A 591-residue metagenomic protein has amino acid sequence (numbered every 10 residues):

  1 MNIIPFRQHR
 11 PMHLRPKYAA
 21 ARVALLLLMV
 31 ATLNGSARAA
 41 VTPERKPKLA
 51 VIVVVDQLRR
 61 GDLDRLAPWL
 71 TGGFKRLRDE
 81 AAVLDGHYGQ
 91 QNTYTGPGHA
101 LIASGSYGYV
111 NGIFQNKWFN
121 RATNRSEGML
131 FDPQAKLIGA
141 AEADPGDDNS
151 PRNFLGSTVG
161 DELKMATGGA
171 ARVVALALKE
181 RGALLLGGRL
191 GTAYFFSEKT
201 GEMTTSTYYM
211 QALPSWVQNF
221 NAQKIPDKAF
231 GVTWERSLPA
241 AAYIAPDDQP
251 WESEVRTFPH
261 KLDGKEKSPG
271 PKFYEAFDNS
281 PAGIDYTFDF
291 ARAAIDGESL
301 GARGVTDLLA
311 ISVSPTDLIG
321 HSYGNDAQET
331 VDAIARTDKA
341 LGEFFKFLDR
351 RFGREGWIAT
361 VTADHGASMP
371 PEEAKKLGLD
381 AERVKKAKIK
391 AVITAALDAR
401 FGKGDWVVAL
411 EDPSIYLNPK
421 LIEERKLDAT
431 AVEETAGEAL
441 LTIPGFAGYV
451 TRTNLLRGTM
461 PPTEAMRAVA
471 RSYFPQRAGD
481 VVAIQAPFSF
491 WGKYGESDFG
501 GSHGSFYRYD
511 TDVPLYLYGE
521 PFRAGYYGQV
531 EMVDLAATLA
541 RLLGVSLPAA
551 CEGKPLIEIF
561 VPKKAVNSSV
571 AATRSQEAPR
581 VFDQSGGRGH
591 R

Functional and structural regions predicted by a protein language model:
A40-A82: Active-site-proximal N-terminal segment of extracellular/periplasmic enzymes that hydrolyze or transfer
V55, D85, N92, N116-D148 (+8 more regions): Secreted, luminal/periplasmic, and some membrane-associated catalytic domains that remodel anionic oxygen-ester
D62-L63, F277-R303, T316-W357, E434-A439 (+1 more regions): A long, amphipathic alpha-helix that forms part of the scaffold/cap immediately adjacent to metal-dependent active
D64-N111, R172-L176: Short, structured active-site-proximal loop/turn typified by the sulfatase FGly-forming signature C/S-X-P-X-R
A170-A177, A183-L186, I284-L318, V482-A483: Active-site regions of oxyanion-processing enzymes, predominantly non-cytosolic
L184-A193, L262-N279, A302-T337, K375: Active-site His/acidic residue clusters
I225-I295: Long, low-complexity, polar/charged, intrinsically disordered or flexibly structured peripheral segments
V384-L427, G500-L543, I557-K564: Substrate-binding rim/cap in mid-to-C-terminal beta-strand-loop elements of soluble/periplasmic
